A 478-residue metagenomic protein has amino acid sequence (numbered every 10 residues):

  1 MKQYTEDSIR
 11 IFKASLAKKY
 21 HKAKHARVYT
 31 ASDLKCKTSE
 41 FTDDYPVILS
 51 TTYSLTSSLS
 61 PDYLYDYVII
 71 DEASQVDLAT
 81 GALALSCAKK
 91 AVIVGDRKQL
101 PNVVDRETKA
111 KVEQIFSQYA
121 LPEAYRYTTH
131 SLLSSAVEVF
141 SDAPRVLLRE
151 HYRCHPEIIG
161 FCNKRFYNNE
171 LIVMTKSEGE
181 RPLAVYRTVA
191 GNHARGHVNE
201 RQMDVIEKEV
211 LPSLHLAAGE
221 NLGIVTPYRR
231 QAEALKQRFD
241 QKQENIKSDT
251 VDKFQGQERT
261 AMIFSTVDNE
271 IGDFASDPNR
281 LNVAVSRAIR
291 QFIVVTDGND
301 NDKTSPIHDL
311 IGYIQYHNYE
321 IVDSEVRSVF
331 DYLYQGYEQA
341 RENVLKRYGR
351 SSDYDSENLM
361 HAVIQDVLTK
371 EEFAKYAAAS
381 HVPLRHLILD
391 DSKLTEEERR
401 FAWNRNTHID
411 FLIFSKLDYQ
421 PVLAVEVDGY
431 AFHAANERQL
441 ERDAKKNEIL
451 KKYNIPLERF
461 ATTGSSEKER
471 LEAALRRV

Functional and structural regions predicted by a protein language model:
M1-L64: Conserved helicase NTPase catalytic core signature
Y63-D77, V92: SF2 helicase catalytic motif II
V76-A120: Signature of the SF2 helicase/ATPase Hel1-core->accessory helical subdomain module
E107-V146, N163, I271-K370: Helicase C-terminal subdomain and adjacent C-terminal extension
D142-A184: Coupling/hinge elements of helicase-like and P-loop NTPase modules
N169-R238: Conserved helicase/translocase motor-coupling segment
P212-V225, R230-S286, R290-K303, D309-E325: Conserved helicase C-terminal RecA-like lobe
V326-V478: Nucleic-acid endo/exonuclease domains
